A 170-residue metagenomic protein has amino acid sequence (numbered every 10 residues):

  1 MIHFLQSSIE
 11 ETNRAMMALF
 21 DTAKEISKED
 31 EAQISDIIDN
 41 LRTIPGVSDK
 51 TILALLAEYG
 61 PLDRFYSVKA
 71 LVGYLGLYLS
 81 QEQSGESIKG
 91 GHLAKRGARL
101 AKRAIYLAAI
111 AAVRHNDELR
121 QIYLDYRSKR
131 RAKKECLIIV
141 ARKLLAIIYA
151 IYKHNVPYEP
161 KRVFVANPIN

Functional and structural regions predicted by a protein language model:
M1-N170: A detector of single, family-specific signature residues that are central to catalytic or substrate-handling motifs
